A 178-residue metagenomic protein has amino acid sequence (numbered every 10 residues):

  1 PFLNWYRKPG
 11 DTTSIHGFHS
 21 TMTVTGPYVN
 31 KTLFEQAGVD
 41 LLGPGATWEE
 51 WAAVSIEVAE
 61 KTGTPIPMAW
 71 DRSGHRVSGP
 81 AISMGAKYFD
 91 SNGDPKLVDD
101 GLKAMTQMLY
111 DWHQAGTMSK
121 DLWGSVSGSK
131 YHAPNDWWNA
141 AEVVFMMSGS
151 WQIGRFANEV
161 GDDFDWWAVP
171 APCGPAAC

Functional and structural regions predicted by a protein language model:
P1, G43-P44, I66-P67, A86-T106 (+2 more regions): Short, solvent-exposed loop/beta-turn-alpha elements that line the ligand-binding surface or hinge of extracytoplasmic
P1-V24: Hinge/lid segment of periplasmic solute-binding proteins
T13, A37, Q114-M118, N158-C178: Extracytoplasmic/periplasmic substrate-recognition and gating elements
T25-V29, A81: Short glycine- and hydrophobic/aromatic-rich loop-to-beta-strand nucleating segment in the catalytic cores
A46-A52, L122-N139: Short helix-initiation/N-cap motifs at beta->coil->alpha
A52-I56, D94-S127, A171: Glycine-centered hinge/linker elements that transmit conformational signals in sensory and ligand-binding systems
T64-P65, N139-S148: Alpha-to-beta junction loops
S73, S148-I153, A171-P172: Beta->alpha turn/N-cap motifs
